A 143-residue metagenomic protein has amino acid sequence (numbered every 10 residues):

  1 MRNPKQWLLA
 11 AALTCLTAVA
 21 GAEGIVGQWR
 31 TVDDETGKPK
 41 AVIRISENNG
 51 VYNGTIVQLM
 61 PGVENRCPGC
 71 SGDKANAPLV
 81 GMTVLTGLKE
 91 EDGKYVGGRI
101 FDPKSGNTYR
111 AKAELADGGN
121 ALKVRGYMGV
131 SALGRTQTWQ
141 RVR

Functional and structural regions predicted by a protein language model:
M1-A11: Bacterial N-terminal signal peptides that target proteins for export
L16-A20: N-terminal signal peptide c-region/cleavage motif recognized by signal peptidases
V26, T31-A111: Central antiparallel beta-sheet cores of small beta-barrel/beta-sandwich binding domains
C70-N76, K123-V130: Short aromatic-glycine motifs in intrinsically disordered, low-complexity regions
A113-L115, V130: Exposed beta-sheet edge/beta-hairpin loop segments within beta-rich domains
A121, Y127-R143: Edge beta-strand at a domain terminus
